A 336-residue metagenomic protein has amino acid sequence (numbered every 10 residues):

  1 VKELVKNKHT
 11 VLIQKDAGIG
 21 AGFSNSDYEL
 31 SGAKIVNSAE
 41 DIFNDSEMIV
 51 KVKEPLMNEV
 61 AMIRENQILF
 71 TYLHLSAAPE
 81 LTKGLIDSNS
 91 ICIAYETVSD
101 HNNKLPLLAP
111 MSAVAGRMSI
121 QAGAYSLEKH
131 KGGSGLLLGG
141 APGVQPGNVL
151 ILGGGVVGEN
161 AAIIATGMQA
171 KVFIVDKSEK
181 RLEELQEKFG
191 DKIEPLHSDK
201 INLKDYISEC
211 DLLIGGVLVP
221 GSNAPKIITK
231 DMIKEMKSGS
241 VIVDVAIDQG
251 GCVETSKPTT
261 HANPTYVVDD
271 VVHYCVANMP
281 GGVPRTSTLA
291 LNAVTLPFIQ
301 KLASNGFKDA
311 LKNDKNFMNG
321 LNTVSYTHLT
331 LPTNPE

Functional and structural regions predicted by a protein language model:
V1-G18, G135-G215: Glycine-rich phosphate/diphosphate-binding loop of Rossmann-like nucleotide-binding domains
V1-G84, S88: An N-terminal-biased, well-structured beta-alpha scaffold segment characteristic of Rossmann-like dinucleotide-binding
I42-P55, K200-K226: Rossmann-like NAD(P)-binding element
E54, V114, G155-V157: Residue-level detector of alpha-helix initiation sites
E54-F70, E209, N223-S238: Rossmann-fold NAD(P) dinucleotide-binding segment
V60-G147, V276-N278: Glycine/serine-rich phosphate-binding loop and adjoining beta1-alpha1 elements at the start of nucleotide-handling
A77-A94, M236, S240-V272: Rossmann-fold NAD(P)-binding glycine/threonine-rich loop
T327-T333: Conserved small/polar residues in nucleotide/adenosyl-binding loops
